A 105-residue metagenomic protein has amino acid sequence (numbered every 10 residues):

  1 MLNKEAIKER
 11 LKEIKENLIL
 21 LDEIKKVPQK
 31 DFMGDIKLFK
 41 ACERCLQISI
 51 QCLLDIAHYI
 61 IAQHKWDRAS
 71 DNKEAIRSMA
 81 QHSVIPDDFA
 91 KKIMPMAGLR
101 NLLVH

Functional and structural regions predicted by a protein language model:
M1-H105: Solvent-exposed interaction patches of small proteins and small membrane subunits
